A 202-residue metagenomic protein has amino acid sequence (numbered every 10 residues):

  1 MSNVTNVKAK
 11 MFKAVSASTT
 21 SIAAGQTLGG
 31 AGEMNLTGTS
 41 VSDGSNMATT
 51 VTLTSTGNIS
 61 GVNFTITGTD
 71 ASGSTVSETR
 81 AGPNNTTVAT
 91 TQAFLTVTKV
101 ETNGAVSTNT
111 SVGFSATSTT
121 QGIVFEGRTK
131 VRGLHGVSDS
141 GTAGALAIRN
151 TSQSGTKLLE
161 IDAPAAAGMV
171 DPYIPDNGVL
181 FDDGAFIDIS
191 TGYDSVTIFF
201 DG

Functional and structural regions predicted by a protein language model:
M1-G202: Surface-exposed, low-hydrophobicity beta-strand/loop segments enriched in small/polar/acidic residues
